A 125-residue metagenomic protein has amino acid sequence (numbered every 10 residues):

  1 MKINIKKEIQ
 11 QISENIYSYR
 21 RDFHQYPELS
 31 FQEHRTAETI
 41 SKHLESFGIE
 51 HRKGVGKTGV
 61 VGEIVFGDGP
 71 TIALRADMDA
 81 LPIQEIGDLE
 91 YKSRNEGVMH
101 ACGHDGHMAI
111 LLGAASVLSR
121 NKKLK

Functional and structural regions predicted by a protein language model:
K2-H100, A109-L124: Acidic/His- and Gly-rich active-site-bordering loop/insert found across diverse amide/peptide-bond hydrolases
